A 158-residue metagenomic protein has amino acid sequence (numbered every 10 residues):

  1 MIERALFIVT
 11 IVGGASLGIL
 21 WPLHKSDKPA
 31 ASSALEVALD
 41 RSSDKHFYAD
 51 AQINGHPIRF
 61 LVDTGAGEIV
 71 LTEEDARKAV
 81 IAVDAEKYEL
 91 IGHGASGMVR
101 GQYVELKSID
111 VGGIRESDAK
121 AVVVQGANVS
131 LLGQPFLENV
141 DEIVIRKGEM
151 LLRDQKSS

Functional and structural regions predicted by a protein language model:
M1-R59, T64-S158: Pepsin/retropepsin-fold aspartyl endopeptidases
